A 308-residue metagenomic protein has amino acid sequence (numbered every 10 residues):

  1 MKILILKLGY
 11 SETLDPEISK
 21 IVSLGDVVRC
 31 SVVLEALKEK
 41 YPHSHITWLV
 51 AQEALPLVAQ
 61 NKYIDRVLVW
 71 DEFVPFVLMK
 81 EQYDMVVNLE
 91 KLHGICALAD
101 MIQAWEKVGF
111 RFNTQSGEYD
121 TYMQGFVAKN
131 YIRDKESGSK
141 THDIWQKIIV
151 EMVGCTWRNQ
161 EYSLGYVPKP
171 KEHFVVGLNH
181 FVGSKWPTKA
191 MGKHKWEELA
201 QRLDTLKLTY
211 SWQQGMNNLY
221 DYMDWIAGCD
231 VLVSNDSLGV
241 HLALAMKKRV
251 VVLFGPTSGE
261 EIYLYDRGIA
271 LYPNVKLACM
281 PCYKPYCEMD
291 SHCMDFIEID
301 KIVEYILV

Functional and structural regions predicted by a protein language model:
M1-V308: Catalytic machinery of carbohydrate-active enzymes, primarily nucleotide-sugar-dependent glycosyltransferases
